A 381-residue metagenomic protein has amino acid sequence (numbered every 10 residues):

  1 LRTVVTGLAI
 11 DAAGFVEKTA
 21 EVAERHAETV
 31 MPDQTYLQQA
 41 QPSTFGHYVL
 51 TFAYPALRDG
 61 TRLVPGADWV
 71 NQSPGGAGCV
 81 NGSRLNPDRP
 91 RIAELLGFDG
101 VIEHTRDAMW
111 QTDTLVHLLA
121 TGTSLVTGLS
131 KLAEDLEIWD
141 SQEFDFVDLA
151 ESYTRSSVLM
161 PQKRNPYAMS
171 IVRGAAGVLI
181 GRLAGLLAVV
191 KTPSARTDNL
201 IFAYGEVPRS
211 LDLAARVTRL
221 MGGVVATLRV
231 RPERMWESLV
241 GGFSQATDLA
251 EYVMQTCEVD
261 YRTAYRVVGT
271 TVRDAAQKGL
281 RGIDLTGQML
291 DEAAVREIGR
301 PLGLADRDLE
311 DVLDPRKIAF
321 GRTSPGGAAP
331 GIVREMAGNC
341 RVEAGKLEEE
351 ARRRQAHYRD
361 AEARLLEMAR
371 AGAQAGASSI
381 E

Functional and structural regions predicted by a protein language model:
L1-Q41, I102-T114, S194-L200, A337: Long, non-coiled-coil amphipathic alpha-helical linker/lever segments that couple catalytic cores to other domains
L1-T19, V49, A56, L63 (+11 more regions): Amphipathic alpha-helical coiled-coil segments
T3-V4, H47, V116-S124, D248-E258: Short, well-ordered beta-strand elements within core beta-sheets of diverse protein domains
A13, E17-A20, Q41-K191: Internal glycine-rich alpha/beta core junctions
A20, E24-A27, M31, D68 (+6 more regions): Alpha-helical coiled-coil oligomerization motifs
E24-G46, F146-K163, S194-I201, R229-G241: Glycine-rich cofactor-pocket loops
T29, D33, G66-Q72, W139-D145 (+2 more regions): Flexible, glycine/charged-enriched surface loops at secondary-structure junctions
M160-E381: Glycine-rich cofactor/substrate-binding loops
